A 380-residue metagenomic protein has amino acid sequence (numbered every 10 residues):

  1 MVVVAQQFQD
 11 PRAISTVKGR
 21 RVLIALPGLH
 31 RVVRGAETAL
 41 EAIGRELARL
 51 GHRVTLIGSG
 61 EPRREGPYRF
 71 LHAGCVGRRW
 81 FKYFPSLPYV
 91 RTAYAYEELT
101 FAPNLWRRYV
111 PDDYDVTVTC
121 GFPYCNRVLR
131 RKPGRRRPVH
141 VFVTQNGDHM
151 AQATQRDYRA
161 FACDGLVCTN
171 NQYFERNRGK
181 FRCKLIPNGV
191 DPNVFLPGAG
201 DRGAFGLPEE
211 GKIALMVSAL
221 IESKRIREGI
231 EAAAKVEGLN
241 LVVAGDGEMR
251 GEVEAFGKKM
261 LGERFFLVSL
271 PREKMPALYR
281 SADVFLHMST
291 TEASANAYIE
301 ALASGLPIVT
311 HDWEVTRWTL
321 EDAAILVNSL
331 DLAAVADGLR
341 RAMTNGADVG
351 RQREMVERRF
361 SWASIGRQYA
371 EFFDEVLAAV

Functional and structural regions predicted by a protein language model:
Q7-D10, L196-P208, R351: A short helix/loop element that forms part of the nucleotide-sugar donor recognition site in Leloir-type
T38, A42, K212-K235, E248-G251: A conserved mid-protein helix/loop that constitutes part of the nucleotide-sugar donor-binding site
Q172, G189: Carbohydrate-associated surface elements
E254-L270: Nucleotide-activated donor-binding/catalytic signature segment of Leloir-type glycosyltransferases, i.e., the conserved
L270, A277-A282: Short alpha-helical donor nucleotide-sugar binding micro-motif in glycosyltransferases
T290: Aromatic "clamp/platform" in nucleotide-sugar-dependent glycosyltransferases that forms part of the donor/acceptor
P307-T310: Short hydrophobic beta-strand element within catalytic cores of glycosyltransferases and related nucleotide-activated
A324-A333, R340-G346: Conserved acidic donor-binding segment of nucleotide-sugar-dependent glycosyltransferases
